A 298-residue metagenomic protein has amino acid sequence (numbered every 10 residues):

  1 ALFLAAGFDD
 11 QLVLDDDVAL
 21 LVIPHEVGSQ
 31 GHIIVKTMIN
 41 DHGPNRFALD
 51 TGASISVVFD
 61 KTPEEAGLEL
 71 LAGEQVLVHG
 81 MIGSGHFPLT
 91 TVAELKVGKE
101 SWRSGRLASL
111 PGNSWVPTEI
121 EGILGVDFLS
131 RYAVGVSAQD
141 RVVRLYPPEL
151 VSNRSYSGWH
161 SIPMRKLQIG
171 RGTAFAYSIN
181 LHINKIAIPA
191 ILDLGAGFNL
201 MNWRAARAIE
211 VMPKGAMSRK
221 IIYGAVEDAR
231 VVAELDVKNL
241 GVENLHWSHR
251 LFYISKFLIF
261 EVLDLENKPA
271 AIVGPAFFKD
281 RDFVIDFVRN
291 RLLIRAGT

Functional and structural regions predicted by a protein language model:
A1-T298: Pepsin/retropepsin-fold aspartyl endopeptidases
